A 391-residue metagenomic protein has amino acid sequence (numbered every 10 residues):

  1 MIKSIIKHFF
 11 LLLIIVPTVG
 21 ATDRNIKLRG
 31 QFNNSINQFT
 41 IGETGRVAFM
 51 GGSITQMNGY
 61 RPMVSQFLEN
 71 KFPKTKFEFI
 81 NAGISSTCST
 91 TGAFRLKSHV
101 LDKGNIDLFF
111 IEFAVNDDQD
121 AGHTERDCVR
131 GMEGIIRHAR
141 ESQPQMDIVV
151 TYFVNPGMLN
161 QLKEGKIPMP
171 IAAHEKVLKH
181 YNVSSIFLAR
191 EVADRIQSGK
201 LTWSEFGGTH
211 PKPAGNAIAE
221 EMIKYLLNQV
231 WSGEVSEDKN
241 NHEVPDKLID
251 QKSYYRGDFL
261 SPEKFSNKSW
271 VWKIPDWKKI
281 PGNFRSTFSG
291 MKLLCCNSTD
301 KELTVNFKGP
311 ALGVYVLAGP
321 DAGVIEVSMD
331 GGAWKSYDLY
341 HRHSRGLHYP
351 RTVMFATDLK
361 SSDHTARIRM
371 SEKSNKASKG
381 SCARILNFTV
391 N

Functional and structural regions predicted by a protein language model:
I2, V19-R24: Basic/polar N-terminal segments that are highly enriched at the extreme N-terminus, encompassing both cleavable
K3-L11: Sec-dependent signal peptide recognition, specifically the positively charged N-region followed immediately by
L11-G20: Hydrophobic h-region of N-terminal signal peptides that target proteins for export in Gram-negative bacteria
T22-F49, I54: Membrane/wall-proximal cationic-aromatic binding patches
E43-G59, I84-C88, A311, P320: Catalytic nucleophile-elbow at a beta strand-turn-alpha helix junction centered on a G-D-S/GDSL motif, marking
P62-E78, T87, T91-N240, F265 (+8 more regions): Alpha-helical cap/lid subdomain in secreted, periplasmic, or secretory-pathway luminal O-acyl-processing enzymes
H242-S286: Acidic, Ser/Thr-rich low-complexity intrinsically disordered segments
